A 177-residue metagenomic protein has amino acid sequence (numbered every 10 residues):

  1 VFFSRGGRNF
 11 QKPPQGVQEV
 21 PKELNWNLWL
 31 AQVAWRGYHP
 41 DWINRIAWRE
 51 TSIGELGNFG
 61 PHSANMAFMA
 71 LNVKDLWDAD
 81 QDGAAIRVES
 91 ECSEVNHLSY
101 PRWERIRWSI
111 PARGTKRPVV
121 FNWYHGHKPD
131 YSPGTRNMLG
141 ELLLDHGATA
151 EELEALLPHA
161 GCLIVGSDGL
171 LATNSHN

Functional and structural regions predicted by a protein language model:
F2-G7: Short beta-strand-to-loop element that shapes/binds the nucleotide-sugar donor at the catalytic cleft/hinge
N9-K12: Pocket-flanking alpha-helical
V17-Q18, K22-N177: Glycine-rich, aromatic-lined ligand/substrate-binding cores of catalytic and carbohydrate-binding domains
